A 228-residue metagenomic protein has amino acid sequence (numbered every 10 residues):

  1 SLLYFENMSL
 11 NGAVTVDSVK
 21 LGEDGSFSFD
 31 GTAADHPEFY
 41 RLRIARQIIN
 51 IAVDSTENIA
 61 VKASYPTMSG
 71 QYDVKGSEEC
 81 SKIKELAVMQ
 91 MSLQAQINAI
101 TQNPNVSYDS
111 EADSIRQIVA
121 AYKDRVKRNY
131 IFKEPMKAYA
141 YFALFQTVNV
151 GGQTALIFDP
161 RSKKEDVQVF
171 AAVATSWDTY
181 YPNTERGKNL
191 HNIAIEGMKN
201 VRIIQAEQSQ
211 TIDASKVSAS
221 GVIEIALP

Functional and structural regions predicted by a protein language model:
S1-Y130: A non-transmembrane, solvent-exposed segment enriched in polar/low-complexity residues
G25, A143, L227-P228: Terminal processing/anchoring signals of secreted or surface-associated proteins and related intramolecular
A120, F132-K137, D166: Inter-repeat boundary and helix-capping residues of tandem alpha-helical solenoids
K133-A138, T179-K188: Short solvent-exposed coil/turn linkers within tandem alpha-helical repeat scaffolds
P135-L156: Amphipathic alpha-helical repeat scaffolds of TPR domains
V150-Q168: Short coil/linker segments at helix-helix boundaries
K163-E185: TPR/TPR-like (Sel1-like) alpha-helical repeat modules
N192-P228: N-terminal "domain-start" segment that seeds a small globular fold
